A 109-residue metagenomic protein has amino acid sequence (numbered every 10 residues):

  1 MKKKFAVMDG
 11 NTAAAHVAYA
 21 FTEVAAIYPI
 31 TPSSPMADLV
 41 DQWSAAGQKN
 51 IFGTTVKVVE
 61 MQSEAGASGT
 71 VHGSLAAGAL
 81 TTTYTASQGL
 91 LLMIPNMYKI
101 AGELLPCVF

Functional and structural regions predicted by a protein language model:
M1-F109: Thiamine diphosphate
